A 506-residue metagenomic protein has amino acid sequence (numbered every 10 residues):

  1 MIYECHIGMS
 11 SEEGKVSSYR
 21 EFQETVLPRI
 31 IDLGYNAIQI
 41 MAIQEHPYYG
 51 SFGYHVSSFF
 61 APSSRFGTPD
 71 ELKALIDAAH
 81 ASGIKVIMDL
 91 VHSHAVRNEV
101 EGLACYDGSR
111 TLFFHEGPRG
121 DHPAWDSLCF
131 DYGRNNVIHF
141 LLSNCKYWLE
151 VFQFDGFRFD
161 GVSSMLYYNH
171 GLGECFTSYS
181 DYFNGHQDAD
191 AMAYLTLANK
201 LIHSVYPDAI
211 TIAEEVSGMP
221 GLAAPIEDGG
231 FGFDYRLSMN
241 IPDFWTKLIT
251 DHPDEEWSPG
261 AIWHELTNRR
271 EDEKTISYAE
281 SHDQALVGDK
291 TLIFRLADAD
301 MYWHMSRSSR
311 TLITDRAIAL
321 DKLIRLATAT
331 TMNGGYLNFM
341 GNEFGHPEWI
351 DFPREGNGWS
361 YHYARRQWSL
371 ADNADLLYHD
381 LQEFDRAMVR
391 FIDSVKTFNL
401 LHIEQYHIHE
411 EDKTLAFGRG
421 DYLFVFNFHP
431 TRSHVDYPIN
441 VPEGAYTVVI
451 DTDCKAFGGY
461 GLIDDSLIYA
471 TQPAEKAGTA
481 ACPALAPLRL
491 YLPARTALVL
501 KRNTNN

Functional and structural regions predicted by a protein language model:
M1-P62, E71, D77, A81 (+3 more regions): N-terminal structural segment of carbohydrate-active enzymes
I2-E13, V56-F59, D121-Y132, S178-Y179 (+3 more regions): Short glycine/proline-rich turn/loop motifs
C5, I30, I40, F59 (+10 more regions): Conserved, mostly hydrophobic/aromatic
H6-Q187, A474: Substrate-binding/active-site clefts of carbohydrate-active enzymes
S10, Y182-Q187, S308-A319, S369-H379 (+1 more regions): Active-site rim elements
T25-V26, E71, L75, V137 (+5 more regions): Alpha-helical packing segments of well-folded alpha/beta enzyme cores
Q153-D155, G173-A364, D393-N440, V449-D453 (+1 more regions): Conserved alpha/beta catalytic core and glycan-binding cleft of carbohydrate-active enzymes
N199-K200, Y206-P207, R366-Q405, A494 (+1 more regions): Aromatic- and carboxylate-lined catalytic core of secreted/periplasmic carbohydrate-active enzymes
